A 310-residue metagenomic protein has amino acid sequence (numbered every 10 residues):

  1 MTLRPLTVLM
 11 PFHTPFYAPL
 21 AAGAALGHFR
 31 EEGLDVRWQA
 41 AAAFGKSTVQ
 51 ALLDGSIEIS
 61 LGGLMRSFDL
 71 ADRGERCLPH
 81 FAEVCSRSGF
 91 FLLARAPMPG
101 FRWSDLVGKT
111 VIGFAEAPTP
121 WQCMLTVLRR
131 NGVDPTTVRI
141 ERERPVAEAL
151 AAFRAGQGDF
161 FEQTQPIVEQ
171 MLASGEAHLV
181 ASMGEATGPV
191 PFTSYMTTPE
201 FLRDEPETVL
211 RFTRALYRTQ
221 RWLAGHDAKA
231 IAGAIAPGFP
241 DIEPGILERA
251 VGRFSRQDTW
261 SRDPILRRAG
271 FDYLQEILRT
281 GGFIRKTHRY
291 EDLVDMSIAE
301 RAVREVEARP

Functional and structural regions predicted by a protein language model:
T2-V133, I140-E143, D159-Q165, E176 (+2 more regions): Short, glycine-/small- and polar/acidic-enriched structural segments that line small-molecule recognition paths
A21, F68-A71, L125, E169-L172 (+4 more regions): Predominant activation on well-ordered alpha-helical scaffold segments within soluble catalytic domains
I57, R154-A155, F254-R268, R301-R309: Short amphipathic alpha-helical segments at helix boundaries and their inter-helical linkers
E148-P240: Pocket-lining segment of extracytoplasmic ligand-binding domains
D204-R285: Secondary-structure end/capping motifs
L278-P310: Conserved C-terminal helix/tail region of periplasmic/extracytoplasmic solute-binding proteins
